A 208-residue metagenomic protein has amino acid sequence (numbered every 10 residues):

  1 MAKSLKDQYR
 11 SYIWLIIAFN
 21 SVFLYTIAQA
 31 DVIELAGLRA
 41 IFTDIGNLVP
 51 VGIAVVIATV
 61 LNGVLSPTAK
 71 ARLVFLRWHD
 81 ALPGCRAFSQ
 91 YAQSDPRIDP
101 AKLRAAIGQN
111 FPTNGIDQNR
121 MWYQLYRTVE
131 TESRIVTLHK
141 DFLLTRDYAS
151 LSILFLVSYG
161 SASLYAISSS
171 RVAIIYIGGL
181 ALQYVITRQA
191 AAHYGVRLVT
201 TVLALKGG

Functional and structural regions predicted by a protein language model:
M1-D7, S170, V185-G208: Cytosolic/matrix-facing juxtamembrane and C-terminal tails of multi-pass cellular membrane proteins
M1-Q90: N-terminal first transmembrane alpha-helix
K3-A18, R127-V172: Transmembrane alpha-helical segments and their cytosolic interface motifs in multi-pass membrane proteins
A28-D31, G160, L164-I167, R188 (+1 more regions): Transmembrane helix-loop junctions and nearby membrane-interface residues
R39-A54, S161-L182: Hydrophobic alpha-helical transmembrane segments
G52-L65, A149, I153, V157 (+3 more regions): Hydrophobic, lipid-facing residues on alpha-helical transmembrane segments of integral membrane proteins
T68-S133: Charge-rich cytosolic interhelical loops and cytosolic tails of multi-pass membrane proteins
